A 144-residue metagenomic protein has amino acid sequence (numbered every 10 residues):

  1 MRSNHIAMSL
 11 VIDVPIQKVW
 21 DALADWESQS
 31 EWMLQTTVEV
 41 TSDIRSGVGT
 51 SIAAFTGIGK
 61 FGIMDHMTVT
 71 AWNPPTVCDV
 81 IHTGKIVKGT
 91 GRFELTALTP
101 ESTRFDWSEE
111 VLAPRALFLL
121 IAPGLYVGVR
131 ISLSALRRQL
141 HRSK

Functional and structural regions predicted by a protein language model:
M1-G47: Hydrophobic ligand-binding cavity/cleft-lining segments
M8-L10, D65-A71, H82, T90-A97: Hydrophobic/aromatic beta-strand elements that line small-molecule binding cavities or substrate pockets in beta-rich
V14, G47, M64, V127-I131: Generic recognition of short, well-ordered alpha-helical interface segments
P15, S28, F61, V87 (+2 more regions): Short phosphate-engaging motifs
Q17-D21, E31, A71, A97-P100 (+3 more regions): Replace "anionic and nucleotidyl ligands
V40-I86, R104, A135-K144: Glycine-rich portal/gate segments that line the openings of hydrophobic small-molecule binding cavities
I81-I131: Beta-strand/loop substructures that line and gate deep hydrophobic ligand-binding cavities in soluble
